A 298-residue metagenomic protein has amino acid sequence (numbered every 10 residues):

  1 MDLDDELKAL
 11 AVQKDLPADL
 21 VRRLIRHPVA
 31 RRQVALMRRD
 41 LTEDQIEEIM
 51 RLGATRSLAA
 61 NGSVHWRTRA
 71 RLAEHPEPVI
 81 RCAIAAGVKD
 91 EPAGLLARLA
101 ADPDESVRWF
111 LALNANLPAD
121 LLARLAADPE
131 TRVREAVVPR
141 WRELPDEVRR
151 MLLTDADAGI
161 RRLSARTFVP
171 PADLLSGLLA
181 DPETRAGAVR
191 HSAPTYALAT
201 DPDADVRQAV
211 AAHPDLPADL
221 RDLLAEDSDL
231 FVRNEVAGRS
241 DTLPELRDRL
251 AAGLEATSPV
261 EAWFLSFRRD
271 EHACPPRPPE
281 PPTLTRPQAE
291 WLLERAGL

Functional and structural regions predicted by a protein language model:
M1-L298: Alpha-helical scaffold segments
